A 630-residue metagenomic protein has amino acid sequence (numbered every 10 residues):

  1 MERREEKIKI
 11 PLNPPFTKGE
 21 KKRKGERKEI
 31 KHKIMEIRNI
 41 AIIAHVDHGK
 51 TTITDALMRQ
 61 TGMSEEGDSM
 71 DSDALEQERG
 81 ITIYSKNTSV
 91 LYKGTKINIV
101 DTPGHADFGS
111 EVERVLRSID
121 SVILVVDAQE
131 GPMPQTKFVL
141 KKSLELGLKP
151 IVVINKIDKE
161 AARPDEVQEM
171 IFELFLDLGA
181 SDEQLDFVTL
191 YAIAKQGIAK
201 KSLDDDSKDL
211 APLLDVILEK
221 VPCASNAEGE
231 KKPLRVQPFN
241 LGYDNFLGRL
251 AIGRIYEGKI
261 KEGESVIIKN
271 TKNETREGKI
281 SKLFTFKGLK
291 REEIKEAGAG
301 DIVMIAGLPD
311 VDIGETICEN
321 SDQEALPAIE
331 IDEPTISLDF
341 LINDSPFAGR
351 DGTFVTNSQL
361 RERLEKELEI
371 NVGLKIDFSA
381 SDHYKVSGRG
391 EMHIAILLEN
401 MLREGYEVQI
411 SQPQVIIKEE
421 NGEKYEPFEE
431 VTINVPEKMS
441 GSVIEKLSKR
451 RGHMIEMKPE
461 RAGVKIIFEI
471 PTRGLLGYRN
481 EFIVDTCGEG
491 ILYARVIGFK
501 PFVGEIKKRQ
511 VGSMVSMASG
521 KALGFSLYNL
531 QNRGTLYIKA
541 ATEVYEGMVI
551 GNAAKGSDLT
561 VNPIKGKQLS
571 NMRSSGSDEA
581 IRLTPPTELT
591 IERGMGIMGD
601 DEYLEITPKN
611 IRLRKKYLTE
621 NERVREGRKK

Functional and structural regions predicted by a protein language model:
K18-G19, G25: Glycine-biased, low-complexity coil/linker segments
K33-V126, E130, M170, L241-D244: P-loop NTPase switch module centered on the Walker A-proximal segment
G67-D71, L178-L190, A224-Q237, K272-F286 (+8 more regions): Interdomain boundary/hinge elements
T102-F108, L116-K137, L144-D165: Conserved Switch II/interswitch segment of TRAFAC-class P-loop GTPases
K149, K159-E219: Canonical P-loop GTPase G-domain recognition
I193, A380-H393: Short glycine/threonine-rich beta-strand-turn micro-motifs
R235-L338, A348-R350, I444, V511 (+4 more regions): Conserved nucleotide-binding/hydrolysis modules and their immediate coupling elements across P-loop/ASCE NTPase motors
S448-A540, E622-R623, G627: Long beta-strand-rich cores associated with HINT superfamily self-processing modules
